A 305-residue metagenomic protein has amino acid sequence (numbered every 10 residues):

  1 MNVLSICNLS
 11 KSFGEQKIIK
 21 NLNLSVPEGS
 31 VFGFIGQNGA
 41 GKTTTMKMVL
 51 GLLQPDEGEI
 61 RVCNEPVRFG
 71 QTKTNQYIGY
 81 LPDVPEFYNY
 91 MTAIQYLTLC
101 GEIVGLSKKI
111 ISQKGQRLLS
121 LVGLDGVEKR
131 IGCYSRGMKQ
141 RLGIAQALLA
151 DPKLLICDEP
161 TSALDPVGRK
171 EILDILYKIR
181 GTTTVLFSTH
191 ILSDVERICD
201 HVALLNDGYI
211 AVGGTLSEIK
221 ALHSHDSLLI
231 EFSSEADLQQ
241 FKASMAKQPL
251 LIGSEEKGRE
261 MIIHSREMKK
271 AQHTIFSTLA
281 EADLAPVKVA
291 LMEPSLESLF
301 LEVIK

Functional and structural regions predicted by a protein language model:
M1-L4, K305: Short, Lys/Arg-enriched, disordered terminal segments
V3-L4, K11-N206, A211-V212: ABC transporter nucleotide-binding domains
V67-R68, D125, I210, E235 (+2 more regions): Short, surface-exposed acidic/glycine-rich loop or hinge patches that mediate macromolecular interfaces
D174-R266: ABC transporter nucleotide-binding domain
E267-K305: C-terminal coupling/interaction segments
